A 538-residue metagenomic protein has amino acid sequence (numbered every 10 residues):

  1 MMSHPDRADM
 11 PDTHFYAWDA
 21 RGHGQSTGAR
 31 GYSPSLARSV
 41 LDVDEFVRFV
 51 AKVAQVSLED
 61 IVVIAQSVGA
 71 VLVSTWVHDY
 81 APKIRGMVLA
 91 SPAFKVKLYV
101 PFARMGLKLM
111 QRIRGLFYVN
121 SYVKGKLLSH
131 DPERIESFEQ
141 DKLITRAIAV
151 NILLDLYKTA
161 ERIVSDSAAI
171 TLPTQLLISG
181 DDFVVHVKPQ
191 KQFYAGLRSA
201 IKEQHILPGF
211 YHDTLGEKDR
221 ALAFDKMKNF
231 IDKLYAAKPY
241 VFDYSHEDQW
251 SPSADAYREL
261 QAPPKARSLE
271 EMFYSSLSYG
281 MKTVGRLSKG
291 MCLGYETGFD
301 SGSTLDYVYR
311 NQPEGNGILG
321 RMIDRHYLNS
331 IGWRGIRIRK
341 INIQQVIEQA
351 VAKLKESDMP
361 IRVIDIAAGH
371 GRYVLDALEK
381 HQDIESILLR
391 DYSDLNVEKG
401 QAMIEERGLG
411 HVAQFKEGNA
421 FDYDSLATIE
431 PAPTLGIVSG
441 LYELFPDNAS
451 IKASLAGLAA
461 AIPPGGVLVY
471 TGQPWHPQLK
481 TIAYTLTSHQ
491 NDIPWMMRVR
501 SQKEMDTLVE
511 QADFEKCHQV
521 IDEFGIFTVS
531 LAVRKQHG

Functional and structural regions predicted by a protein language model:
D6-G28: Conserved alpha/beta-hydrolase
G24-A54: Catalytic nucleophile-loop/oxyanion-hole region of alpha/beta-hydrolase and closely related hydrolase-like folds
I170, L176-I178: Short beta-strand/loop motif that positions the catalytic acidic residue of the alpha/beta-hydrolase fold
L172, H186-A195: Short alpha-helix in the alpha/beta-hydrolase fold that links the catalytic acid
P208-Y257: Catalytic active-site module of serine/aspartate enzymes centered on a nucleophile-bearing elbow/loop
H370-D383: Conserved SAM-binding loop of SAM-dependent methyltransferases across substrates and taxa, primarily the Class I
K452-P464: A short glycine-rich, Lys/Arg-flanked "PGG" loop and its adjoining helix->strand segment in the class I
G465-G472: Conserved beta-strand signature within the Rossmann-like core of class I S-adenosyl-L-methionine
